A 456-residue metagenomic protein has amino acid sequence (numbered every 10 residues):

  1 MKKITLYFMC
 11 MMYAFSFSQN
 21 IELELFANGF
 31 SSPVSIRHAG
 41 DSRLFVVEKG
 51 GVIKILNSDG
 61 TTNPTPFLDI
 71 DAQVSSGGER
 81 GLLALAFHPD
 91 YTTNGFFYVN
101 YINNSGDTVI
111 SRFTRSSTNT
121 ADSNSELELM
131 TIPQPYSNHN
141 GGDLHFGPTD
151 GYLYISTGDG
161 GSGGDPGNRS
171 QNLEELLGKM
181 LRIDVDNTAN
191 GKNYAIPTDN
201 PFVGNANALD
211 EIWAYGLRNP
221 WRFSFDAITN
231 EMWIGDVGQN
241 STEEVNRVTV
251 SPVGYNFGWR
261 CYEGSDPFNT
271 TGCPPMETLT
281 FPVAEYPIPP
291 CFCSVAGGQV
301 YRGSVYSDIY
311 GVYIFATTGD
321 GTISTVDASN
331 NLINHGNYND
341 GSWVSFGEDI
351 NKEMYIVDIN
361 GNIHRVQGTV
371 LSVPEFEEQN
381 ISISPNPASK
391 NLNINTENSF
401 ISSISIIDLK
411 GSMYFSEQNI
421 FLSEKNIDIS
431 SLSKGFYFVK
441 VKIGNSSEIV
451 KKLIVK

Functional and structural regions predicted by a protein language model:
M1-I21, V373, S412: Bacterial Sec-dependent N-terminal signal peptides
Q19-G164, R222-F225, N230-G238, C291-N330 (+2 more regions): Acidic, Gly/Ser/Thr-rich repeat motifs that build Ca2+-stabilized beta-propeller blades
T62-T65, N331-G336, S412-E417: Surface-exposed loop/edge segments in extracytoplasmic proteins
R80-L82, D90-T92, D159-I333, E378-Q379: Beta-propeller domain segments
A227, D349, D408: Short, acidic, Ser/Thr-enriched surface-loop or helix-capping motifs
N331-I350: Conserved blade-ending motifs and adjacent loop-strand segments that build the rim/top face of beta-propeller domains
Q367-L371: Short, compositionally biased serine/threonine- and acidic-rich segments at solvent-exposed termini, linkers, or domain
E375-K456: C-terminal outer-membrane/trafficking sorting elements
